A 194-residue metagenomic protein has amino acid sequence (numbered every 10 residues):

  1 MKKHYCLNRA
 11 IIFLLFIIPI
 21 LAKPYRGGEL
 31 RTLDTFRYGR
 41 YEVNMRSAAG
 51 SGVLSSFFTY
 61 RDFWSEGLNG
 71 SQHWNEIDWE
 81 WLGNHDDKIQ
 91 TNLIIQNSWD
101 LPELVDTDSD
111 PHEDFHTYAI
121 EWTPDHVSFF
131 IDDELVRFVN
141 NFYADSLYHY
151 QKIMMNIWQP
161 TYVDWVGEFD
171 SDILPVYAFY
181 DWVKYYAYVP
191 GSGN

Functional and structural regions predicted by a protein language model:
M1-K2, K23: Basic/polar N-terminal segments that are highly enriched at the extreme N-terminus, encompassing both cleavable
K2-I11: Bacterial N-terminal signal peptides that target proteins for export
C6-L7, I18, F130: Generic signature of intrinsically disordered, low-complexity, basic-rich segments and short cationic peptides
F13-A22: Hydrophobic h-region of N-terminal signal peptides that target proteins for export in Gram-negative bacteria
A22-N194: GH16 jelly-roll
